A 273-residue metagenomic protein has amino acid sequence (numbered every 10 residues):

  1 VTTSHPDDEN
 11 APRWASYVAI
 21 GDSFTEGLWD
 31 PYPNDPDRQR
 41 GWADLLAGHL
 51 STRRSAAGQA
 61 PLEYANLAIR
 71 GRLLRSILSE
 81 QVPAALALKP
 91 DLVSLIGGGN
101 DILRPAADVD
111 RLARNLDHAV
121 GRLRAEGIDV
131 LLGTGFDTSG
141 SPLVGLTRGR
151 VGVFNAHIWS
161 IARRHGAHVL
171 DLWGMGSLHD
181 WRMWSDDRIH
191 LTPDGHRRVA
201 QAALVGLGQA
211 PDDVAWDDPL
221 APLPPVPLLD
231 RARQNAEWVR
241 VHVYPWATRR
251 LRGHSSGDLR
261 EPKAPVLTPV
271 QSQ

Functional and structural regions predicted by a protein language model:
V1-R70, V82-K89: Serine-esterase "nucleophile elbow" of acetyl-processing enzymes
T2-T3, A11-R13, R164, D187-H190 (+1 more regions): Conserved catalytic region of serine esterases and O-acyltransferases that act on ester linkages in lipids
E26-D30, A60, L74-R111, T138 (+1 more regions): Oxyanion-hole/transition-state-stabilizing segment in secreted/luminal serine hydrolases and related acyltransferases
P31-D37, A107-D110, G145-R148, S185-D186: Short glycine-enriched, charge-decorated loop/helix-capping segments at active-site entrances that position
N66-A68, T134, D171-G174: Residue-level recognition of beta-strand->loop/alpha-helix junctions
R111-A125, V153-S160: Alpha-helical scaffolding segments of alpha/beta enzyme cores, especially the outer helices of TIM-barrel or partial
A125-V130, A167: A short helix->loop->beta-strand "cap" motif at the edges of active sites that frequently abuts
G140-W173, P193: Substrate-gating cap/lid alpha-helix
